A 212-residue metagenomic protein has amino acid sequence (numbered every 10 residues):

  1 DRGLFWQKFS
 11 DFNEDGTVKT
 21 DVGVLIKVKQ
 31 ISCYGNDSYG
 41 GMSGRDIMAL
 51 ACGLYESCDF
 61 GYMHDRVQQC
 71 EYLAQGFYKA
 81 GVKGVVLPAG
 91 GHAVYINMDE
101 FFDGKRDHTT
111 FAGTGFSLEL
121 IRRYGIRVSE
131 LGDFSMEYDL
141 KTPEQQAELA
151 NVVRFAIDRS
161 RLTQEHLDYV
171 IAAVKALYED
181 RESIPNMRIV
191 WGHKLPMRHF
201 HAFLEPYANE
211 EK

Functional and structural regions predicted by a protein language model:
D1-G113, L118, F134: Active-site C-terminal subdomain of aminotransferase-like
F5-N13, G125, D139, A208: Compositionally biased, intrinsically disordered low-complexity regions enriched in proline and serine
S57-C58, R123, S135-K212: PLP-dependent enzyme catalytic core of the Aspartate aminotransferase-like
Y72-A80, G115-I126, I171-D180: Generic non-transmembrane alpha-helical segments
H92, I126, V153: A broad, low-specificity signal marking well-ordered, structured residues that form hydrophobic/aromatic
